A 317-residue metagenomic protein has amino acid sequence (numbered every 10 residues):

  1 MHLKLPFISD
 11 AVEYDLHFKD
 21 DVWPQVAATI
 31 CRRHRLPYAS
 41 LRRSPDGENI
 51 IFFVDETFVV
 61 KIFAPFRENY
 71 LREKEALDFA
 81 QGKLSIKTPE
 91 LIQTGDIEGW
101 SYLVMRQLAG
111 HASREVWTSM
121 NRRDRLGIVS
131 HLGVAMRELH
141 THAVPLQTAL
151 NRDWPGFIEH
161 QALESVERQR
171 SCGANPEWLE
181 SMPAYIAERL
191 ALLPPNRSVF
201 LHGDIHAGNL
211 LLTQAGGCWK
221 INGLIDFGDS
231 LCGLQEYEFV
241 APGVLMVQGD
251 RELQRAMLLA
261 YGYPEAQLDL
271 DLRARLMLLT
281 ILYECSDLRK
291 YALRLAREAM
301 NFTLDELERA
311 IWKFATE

Functional and structural regions predicted by a protein language model:
H2-F18, E167-R170, R255, L259 (+1 more regions): ATP/Mg2+ or Mg2+-diphosphate-binding catalytic cores that bind nucleotide phosphates or diphosphates via glycine-rich
F18-L36, A109, R125, V129-S130 (+4 more regions): An alpha-helical support segment within catalytic cores of ATP-dependent transferases
A39-D153: ATP-binding pocket architecture of kinase catalytic cores
G47-V54, V60, S101, A187-F239: Active-site acidic catalytic loop and adjacent metal/ATP-binding pocket of ATP-dependent phosphoryl transfer enzymes
K61-F63, I92, F200-G203, L224-I225 (+2 more regions): Short beta-strand segments
L77, N121-R122, G217-C218, V240-P242 (+1 more regions): Glycine-rich, phosphate-binding/catalytic loops in enzymes
R122-S130, R251, R255, N301: Non-membrane alpha-helical structural segments and their capping/turn regions in soluble enzymes
E236-Q267, T280-R297, E308: Active-site activation/catalytic loop segments of kinase-like enzymes and analogous catalytic loops in related
